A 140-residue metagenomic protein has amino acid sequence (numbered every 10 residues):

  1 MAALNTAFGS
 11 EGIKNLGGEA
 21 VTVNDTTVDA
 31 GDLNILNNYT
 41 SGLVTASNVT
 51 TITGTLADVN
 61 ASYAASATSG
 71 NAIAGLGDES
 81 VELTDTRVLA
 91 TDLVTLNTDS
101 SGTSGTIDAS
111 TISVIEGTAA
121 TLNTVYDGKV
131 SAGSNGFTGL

Functional and structural regions predicted by a protein language model:
M1-L140: General marker for long, soluble alpha-helical cores
